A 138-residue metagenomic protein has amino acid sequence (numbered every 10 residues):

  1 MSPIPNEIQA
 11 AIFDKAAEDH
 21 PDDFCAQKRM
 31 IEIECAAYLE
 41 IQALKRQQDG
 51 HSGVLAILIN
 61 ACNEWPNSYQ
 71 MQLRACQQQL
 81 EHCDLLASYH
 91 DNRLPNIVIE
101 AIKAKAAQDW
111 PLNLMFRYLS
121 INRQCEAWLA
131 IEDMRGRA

Functional and structural regions predicted by a protein language model:
M1-D22, I41-N67, L86-P111, D133-A138: Short, flexible domain-boundary/linker segments around small modular repeats
D23-L39, N67-D84, L112-A130: Extracellular/lumenal glycan-associated surfaces
